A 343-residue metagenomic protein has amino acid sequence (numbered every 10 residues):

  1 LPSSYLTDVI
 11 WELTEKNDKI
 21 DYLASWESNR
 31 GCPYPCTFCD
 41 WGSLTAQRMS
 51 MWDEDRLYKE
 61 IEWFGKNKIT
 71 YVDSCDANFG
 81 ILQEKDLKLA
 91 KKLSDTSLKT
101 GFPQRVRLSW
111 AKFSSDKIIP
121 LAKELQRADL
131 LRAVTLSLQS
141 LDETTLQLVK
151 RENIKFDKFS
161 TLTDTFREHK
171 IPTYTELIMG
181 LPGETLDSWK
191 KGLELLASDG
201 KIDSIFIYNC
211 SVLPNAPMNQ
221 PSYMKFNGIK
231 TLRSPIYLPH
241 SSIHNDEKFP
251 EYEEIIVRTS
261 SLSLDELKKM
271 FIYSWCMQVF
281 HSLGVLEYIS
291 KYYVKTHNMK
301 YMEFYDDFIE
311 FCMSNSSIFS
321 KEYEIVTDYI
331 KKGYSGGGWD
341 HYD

Functional and structural regions predicted by a protein language model:
L1: Glycine-rich beta-alpha loop elements in corrinoid/cobalamin-binding modules across cobalamin-dependent enzymes
S4-E168, M179: Radical SAM [4Fe-4S] cluster-binding motif and immediate context
T14-N17, Q126-A128, S198-I202, H297-M302 (+1 more regions): Intrinsically disordered, low-complexity coil segments
N17-D21, P250-I256: Flexible glycine/proline-enriched surface loops and loop-helix/loop-strand junctions
M49, K85, E184, R258 (+1 more regions): Catalytic cores of large soluble enzymes that bind and process phosphate-bearing ligands
Y58-C75, T100-G101, R105-S109, E124-S140 (+2 more regions): Conserved C-terminal portion of the radical SAM core fold that forms the substrate/S-adenosylmethionine-binding
K92-S94, I118-Q126, K225, M299-F311: Short, charged low-complexity intrinsically disordered segments located at boundaries of structured domains
E254-D343: Radical SAM enzyme core and accessory elements
